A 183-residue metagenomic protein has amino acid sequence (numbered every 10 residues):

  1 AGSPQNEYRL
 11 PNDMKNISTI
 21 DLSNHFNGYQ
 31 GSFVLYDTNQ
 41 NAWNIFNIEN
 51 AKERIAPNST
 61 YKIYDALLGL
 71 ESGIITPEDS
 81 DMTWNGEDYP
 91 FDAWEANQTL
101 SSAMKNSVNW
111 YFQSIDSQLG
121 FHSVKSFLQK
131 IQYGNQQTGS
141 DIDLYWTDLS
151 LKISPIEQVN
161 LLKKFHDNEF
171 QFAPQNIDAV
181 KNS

Functional and structural regions predicted by a protein language model:
S3-A51: Beta-lactamase-like hydrolase cores
G28-Q30, T38, N50-K52, A56 (+6 more regions): Extracytoplasmic
F46-K52, A96-N97, K105-F112, G139-W146: Flexible glycine/proline-enriched surface loops and loop-helix/loop-strand junctions
E53-A56, Y89-W94, D141-I153: A glycine-rich, coil/turn loop motif that links secondary-structure elements
I55-E78, A103, Q158: Active-site SXXK
T76-V124, L151-S154: Conserved catalytic neighborhood of penicillin-recognizing serine enzymes
T99, F112-D167: Mid-domain, small-residue-enriched loop/turn segments at the edges of structured enzyme/sensor domains
N168-S183: Conserved SxxK-family serine transpeptidase/carboxypeptidase catalytic domain of penicillin-binding proteins
